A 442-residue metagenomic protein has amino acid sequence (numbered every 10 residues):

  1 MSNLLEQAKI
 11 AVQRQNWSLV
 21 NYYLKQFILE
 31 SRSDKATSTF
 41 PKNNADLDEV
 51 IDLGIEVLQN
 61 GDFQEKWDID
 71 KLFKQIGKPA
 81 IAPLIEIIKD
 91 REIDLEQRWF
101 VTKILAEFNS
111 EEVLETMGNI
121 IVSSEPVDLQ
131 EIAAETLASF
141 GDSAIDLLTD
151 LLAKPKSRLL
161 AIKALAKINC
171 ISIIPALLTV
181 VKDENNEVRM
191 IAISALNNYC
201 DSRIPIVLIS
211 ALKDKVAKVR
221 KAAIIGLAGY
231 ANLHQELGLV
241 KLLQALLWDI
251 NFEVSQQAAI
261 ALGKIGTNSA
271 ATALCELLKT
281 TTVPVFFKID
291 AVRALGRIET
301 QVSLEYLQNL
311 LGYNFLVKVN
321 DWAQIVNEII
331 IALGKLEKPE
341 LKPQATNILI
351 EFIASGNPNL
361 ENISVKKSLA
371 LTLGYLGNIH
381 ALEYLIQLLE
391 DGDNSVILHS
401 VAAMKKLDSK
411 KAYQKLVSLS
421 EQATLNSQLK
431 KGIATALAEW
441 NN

Functional and structural regions predicted by a protein language model:
M1-W99, K103, E107, K406 (+1 more regions): N-terminal alpha-helical scaffold/docking segments in eukaryotic complex subunits
L5, T37, N44-L58, K78-D90 (+11 more regions): Amphipathic alpha-helical scaffolding segments comprising HEAT/armadillo-like alpha-solenoid repeats
R14-L19, Q26-S31, T39-N44, D62 (+14 more regions): Extended, low-complexity, acidic/polar intrinsically disordered regions that flank or interrupt HEAT/TOG/ARM solenoid
N16, G61-D62, E92-D94, S124-P126 (+10 more regions): Short inter-helical turns and helix N-cap capping residues of alpha-solenoid HEAT/ARM repeat scaffolds
Y23, D68-I69, V101, A133 (+9 more regions): Conserved hydrophobic register position within alpha-solenoid helical repeats
K25-I28, K74, A106, A138 (+9 more regions): Structural signature of alpha-helical solenoid repeat scaffolds
E65-K66, R98, Q130, R158 (+10 more regions): Residue-level detector of extended alpha-helical repeat arrays and alpha-solenoid scaffolds
D393-D408: C-terminal structured domain segments
